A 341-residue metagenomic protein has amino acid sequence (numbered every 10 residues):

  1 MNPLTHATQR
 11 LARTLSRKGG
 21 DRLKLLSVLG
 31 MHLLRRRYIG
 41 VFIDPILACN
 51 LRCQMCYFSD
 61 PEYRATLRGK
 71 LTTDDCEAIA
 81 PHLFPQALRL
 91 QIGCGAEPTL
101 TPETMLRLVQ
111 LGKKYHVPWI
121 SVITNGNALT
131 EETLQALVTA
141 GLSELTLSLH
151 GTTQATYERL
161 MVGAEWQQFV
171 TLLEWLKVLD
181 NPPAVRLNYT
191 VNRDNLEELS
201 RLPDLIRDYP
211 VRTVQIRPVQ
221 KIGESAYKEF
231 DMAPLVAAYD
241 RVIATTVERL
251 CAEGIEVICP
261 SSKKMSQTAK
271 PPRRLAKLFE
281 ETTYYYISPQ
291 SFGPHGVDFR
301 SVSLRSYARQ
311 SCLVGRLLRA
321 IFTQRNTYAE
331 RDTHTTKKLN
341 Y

Functional and structural regions predicted by a protein language model:
N2-L4, D44, A65-T66, L71 (+1 more regions): Radical SAM enzyme [4Fe-4S]-AdoMet core and its adjacent flexible, acidic and glycine-rich loops/tails across
A7-E144, A155, R159-A164, Y209 (+5 more regions): Conserved alpha-helical substructure of the radical SAM core
